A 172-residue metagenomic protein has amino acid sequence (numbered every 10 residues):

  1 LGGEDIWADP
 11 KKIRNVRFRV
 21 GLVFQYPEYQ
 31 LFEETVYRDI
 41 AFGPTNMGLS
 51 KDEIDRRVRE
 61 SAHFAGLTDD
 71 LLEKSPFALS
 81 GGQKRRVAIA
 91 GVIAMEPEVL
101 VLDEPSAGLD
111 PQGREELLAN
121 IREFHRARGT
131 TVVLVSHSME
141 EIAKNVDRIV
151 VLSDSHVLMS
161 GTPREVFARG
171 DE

Functional and structural regions predicted by a protein language model:
G3-N15: ABC ATPase NBD Q-loop/coupling interface
E53-D70: Conserved ABC ATPase "signature" region
S75-L79, Q83: Conserved ABC ATPase signature
E96: Conserved catalytic motifs of ABC-family nucleotide-binding domains
L100-D103: Catalytic Walker B motif of ABC-type/P-loop ATPase nucleotide-binding domains
I142-K144: A short, surface-exposed alpha-helical micro-motif characterized by mixed small hydrophobic and charged/polar residues
H156-E172: Conserved beta-strand-loop-alpha-helix hinge in the C-terminal portion of ABC ATPase nucleotide-binding domains
